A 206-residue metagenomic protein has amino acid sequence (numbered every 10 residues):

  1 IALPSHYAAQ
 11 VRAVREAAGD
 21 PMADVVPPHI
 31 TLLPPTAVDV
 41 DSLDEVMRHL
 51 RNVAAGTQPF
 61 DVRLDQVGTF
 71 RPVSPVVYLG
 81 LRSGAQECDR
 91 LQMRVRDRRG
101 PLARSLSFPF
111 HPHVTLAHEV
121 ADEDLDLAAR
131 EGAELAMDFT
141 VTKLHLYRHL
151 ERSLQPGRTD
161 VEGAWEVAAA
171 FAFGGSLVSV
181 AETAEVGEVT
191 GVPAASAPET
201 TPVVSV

Functional and structural regions predicted by a protein language model:
I1-D61, T69, G84-K143, S153-V192 (+1 more regions): Basic, often amphipathic N-terminal segments
L64: Portal/gating segments that form or line small-molecule/metal binding sites
G68-Y78: Short, basic/glycine-rich phosphate-binding loops at helix/coil junctions that contact nucleotide phosphates
L81: Active-site-adjacent structural patch at catalytic or cofactor/ligand-binding sites
Y147: Active-site/acyl-donor-binding loops of N-acyltransferases
S196-T201: Single-residue "anchor" positions within short linear motifs
